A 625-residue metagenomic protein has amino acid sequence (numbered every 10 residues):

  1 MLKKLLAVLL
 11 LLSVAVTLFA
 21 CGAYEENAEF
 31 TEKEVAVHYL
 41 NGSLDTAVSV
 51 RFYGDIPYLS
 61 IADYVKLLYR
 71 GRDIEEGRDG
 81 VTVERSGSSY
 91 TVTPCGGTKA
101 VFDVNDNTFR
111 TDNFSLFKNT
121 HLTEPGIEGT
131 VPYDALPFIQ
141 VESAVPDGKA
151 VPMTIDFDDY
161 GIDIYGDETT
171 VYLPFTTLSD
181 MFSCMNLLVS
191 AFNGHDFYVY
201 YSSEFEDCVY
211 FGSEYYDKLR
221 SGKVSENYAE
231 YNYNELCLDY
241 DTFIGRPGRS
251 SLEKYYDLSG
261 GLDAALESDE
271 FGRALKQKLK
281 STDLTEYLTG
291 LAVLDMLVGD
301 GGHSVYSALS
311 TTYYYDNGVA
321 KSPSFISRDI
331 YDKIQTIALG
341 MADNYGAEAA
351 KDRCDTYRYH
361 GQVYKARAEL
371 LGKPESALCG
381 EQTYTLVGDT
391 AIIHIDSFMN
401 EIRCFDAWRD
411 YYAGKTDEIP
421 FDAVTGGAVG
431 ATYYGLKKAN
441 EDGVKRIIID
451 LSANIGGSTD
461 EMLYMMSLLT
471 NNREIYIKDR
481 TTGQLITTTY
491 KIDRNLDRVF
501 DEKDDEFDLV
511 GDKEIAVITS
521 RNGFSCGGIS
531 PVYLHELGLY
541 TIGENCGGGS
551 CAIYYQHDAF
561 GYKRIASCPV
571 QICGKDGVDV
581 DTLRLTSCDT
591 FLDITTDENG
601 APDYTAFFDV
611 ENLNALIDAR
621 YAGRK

Functional and structural regions predicted by a protein language model:
M1-L10: Positively charged n-region of N-terminal signal peptides that target proteins for export
A15-F30: Sec-dependent signal peptide cleavage junction
N27-V48, K149-P152: Eukaryote-biased recognition of intrinsically disordered, low-complexity regulatory segments
S43-R51, L67, G71-F109, F114: An N-terminus-focused feature that recognizes amino-terminal "leader" regions
L44-T82, D159-T177, M185-N193: Extracytoplasmic Gram-positive cell-surface binding/anchoring modules and repeats
Y69-G87, F182-G194, N522-F524, L537-C551: Short, well-structured beta-strand/strand-turn elements
G97-V101, N107-I447, L451-I455, D460 (+6 more regions): Flexible, low-complexity junctional segments that flank or bridge functional domains
F205-K223, E230-Y233, C237, G388 (+4 more regions): C-terminal "post-core" interaction segments
